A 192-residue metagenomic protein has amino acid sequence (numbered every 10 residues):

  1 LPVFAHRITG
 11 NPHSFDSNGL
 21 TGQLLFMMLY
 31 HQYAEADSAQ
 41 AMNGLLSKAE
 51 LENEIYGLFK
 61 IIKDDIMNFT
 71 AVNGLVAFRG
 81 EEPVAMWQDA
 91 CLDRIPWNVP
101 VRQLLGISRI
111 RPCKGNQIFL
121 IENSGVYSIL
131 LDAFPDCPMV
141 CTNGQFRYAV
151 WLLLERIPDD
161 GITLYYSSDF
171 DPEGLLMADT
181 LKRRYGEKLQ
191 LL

Functional and structural regions predicted by a protein language model:
L1-C141, F146-D159, E173, D179-G186 (+1 more regions): Nucleic-acid enzyme cleavage-core boundary/entry regions
G161-D171: Acidic beta-strand-to-loop metal/phosphate-binding motif
